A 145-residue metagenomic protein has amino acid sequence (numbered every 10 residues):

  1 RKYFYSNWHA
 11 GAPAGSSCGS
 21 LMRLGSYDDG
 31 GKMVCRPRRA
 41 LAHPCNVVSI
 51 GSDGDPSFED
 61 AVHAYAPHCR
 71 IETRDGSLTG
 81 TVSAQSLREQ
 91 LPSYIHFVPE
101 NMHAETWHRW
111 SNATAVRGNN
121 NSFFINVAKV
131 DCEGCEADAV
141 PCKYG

Functional and structural regions predicted by a protein language model:
R1-F4: N-terminal auxiliary segments of SAM/dcSAM-dependent transferases
P13-R109: SAM cofactor-binding core of SAM-dependent methyltransferases, primarily the Rossmann-like beta-alpha-beta module
S52, M102-G145: Active-site segment flanking the S-adenosylmethionine/decSAM binding pocket in AdoMet-dependent transferases
